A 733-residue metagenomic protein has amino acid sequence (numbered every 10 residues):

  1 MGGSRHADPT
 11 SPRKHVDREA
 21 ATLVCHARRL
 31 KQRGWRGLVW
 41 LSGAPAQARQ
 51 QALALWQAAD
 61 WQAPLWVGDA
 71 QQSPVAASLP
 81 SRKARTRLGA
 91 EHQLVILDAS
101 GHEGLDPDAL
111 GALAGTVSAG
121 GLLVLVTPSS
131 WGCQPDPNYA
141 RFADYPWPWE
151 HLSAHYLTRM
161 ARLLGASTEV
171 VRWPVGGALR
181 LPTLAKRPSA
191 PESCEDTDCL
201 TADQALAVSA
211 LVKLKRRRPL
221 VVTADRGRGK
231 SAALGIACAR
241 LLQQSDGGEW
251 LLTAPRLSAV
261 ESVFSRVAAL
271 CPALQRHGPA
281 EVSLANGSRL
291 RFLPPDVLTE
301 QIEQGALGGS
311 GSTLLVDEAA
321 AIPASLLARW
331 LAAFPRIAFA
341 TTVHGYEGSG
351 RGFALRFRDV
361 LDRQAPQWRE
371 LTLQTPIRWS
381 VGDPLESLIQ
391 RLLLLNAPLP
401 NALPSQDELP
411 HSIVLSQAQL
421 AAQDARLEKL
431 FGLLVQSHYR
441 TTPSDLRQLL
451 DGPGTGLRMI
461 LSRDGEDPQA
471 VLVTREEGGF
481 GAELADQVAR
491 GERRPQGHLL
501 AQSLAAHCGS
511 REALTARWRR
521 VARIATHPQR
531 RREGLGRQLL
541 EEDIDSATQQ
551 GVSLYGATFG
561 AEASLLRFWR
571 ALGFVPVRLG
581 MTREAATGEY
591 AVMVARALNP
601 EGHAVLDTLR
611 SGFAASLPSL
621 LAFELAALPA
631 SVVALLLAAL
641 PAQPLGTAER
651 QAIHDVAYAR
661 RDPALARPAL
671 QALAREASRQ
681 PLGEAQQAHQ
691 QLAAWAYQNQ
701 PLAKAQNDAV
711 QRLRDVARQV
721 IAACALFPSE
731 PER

Functional and structural regions predicted by a protein language model:
H15-H26, D196-R218: N-terminal pre-P-loop "Q-motif" helix
R36-A44, W56, W61-D69, G248-F264: Conserved RecA-like ASCE P-loop NTPase motor core of nucleic-acid helicases/translocases
L55-Q57, S231-S245: Walker A/P-loop NTP-binding motif
Q72-Q93, P255-G305: Inter-Walker segment of RecA-like/P-loop motor cores
L88-R187: N-terminal accessory nucleic-acid engagement/regulatory domains that precede and modulate ATP-driven motor cores
W147-A202, L206, E347, D359-N401: Conserved coupling/interface region of RecA-like P-loop/ASCE motor cores
L234-G235, R523, R531-A547: Conserved acetyl-CoA-binding loop-helix of GNAT-fold acetyltransferases
Q275-S288, L293-Q304, T313, S325 (+3 more regions): Terminal substrate-recognition subdomain of acyl/acetyltransferases
